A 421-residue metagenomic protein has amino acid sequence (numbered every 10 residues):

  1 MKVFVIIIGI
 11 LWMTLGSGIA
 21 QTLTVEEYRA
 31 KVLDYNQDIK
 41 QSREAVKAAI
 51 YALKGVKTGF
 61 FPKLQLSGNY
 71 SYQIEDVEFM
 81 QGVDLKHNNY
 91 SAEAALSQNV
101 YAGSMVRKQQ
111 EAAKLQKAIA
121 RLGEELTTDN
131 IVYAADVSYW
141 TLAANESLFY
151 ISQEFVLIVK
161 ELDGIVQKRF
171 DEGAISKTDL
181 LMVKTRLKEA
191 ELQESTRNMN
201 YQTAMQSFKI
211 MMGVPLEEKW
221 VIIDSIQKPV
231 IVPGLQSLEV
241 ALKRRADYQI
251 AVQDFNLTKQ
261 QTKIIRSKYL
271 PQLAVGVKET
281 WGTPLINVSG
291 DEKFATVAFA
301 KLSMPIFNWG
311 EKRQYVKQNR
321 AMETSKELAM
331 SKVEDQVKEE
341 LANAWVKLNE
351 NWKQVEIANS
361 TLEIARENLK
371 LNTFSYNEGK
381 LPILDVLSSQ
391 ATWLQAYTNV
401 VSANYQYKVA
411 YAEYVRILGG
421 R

Functional and structural regions predicted by a protein language model:
M1-E26, L33, Y407: Bacterial Sec-dependent N-terminal signal peptides
I19-Q65, N69, L216-N256, I306: Bacterial Sec-pathway N-terminal export signals of envelope proteins
K40, K63-V83, S97-L126, Q249 (+4 more regions): Small/polar (Gly/Ser/Thr/Ala-rich) solvent-exposed segments that form structured loops/beta-strands/short helices used
Q41-V56, T127, I131-Y150, K168 (+4 more regions): Amphipathic alpha-helical coiled-coil segments
Y90-L96, T296-L302: Hydrophobic, lipid-facing positions within transmembrane beta-strands of outer-membrane proteins
N130-V240, A344-K347, N351, W393: Periplasmic alpha-helical coiled-coil/stalk elements that build and connect Gram-negative outer-membrane
